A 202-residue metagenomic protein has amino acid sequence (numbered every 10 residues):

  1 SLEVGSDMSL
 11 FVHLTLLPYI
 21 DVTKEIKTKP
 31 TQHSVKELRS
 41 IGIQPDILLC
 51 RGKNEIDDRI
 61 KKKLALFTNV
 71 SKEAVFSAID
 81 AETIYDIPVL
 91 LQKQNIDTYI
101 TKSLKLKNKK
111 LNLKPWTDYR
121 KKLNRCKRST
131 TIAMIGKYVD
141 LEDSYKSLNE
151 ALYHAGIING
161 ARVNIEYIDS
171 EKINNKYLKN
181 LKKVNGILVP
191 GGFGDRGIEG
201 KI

Functional and structural regions predicted by a protein language model:
S1-I202: N-terminal beta1-alpha1 cap of cysteine-dependent amidohydrolase-like domains
